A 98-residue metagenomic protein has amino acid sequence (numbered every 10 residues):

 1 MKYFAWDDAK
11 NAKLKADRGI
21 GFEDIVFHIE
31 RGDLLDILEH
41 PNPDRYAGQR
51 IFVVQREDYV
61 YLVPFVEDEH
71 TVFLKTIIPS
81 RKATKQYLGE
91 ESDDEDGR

Functional and structural regions predicted by a protein language model:
M1-R98: Ribonuclease/tRNase effector modules and their secretory precursors
